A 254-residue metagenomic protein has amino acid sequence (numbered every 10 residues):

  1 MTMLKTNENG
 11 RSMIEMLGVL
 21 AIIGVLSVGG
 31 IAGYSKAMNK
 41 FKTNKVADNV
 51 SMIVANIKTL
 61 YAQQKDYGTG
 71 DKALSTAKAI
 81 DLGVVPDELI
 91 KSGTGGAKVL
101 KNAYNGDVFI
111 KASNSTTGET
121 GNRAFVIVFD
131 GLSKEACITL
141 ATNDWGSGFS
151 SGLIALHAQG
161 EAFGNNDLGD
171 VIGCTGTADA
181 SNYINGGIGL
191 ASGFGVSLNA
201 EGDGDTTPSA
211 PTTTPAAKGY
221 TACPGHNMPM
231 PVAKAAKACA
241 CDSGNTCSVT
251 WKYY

Functional and structural regions predicted by a protein language model:
M1-V46: N-terminal single-pass transmembrane signal-anchor helix
R11-L20, D87-Y104: Phosphate-binding glycine-rich loops and adjacent basic patches that engage nucleotide phosphates, nucleic-acid
S12, D71, S75, S133 (+1 more regions): Helix N-cap and loop-to-helix transition residues
A32, S51, I138: Short alpha-helical basic/polar micro-motif
S35-T69, A73-L74: Membrane-proximal N-terminal amphipathic helix
L60-G96: Short, glycine/small-hydrophobic-rich surface segments
S92-Y254: Intrinsically disordered, low-complexity regions enriched in Pro/Ser/Thr/Gly and acidic residues
